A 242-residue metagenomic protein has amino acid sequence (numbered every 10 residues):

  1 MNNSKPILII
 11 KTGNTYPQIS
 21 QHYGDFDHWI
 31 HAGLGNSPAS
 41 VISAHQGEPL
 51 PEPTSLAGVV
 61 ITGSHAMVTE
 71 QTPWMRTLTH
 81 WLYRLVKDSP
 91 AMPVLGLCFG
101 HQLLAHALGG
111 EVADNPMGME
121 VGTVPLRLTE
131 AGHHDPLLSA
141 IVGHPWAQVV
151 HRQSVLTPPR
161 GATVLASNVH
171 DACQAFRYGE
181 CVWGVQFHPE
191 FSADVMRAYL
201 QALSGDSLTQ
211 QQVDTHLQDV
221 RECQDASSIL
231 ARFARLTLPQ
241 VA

Functional and structural regions predicted by a protein language model:
M1-D88, Q211-A242: N-terminal beta1-alpha1 cap of cysteine-dependent amidohydrolase-like domains
S4-P6, P93, W146: Residues that mark the start of a beta-strand
N14-P17, A66-V68, H133, A172-C173 (+1 more regions): Short, acidic Gly/Pro/Ser/Thr-rich loop/turn segments
I19-S20, T69-Q71, A105-A107, P159 (+1 more regions): Short glycine-/acidic-enriched loop or helix-start segments at secondary-structure transitions that form or flank
H22-D25, T54-L56, P73-R76, L108-V112 (+3 more regions): Short, glycine/charged-enriched secondary-structure capping and boundary segments
T62-G132: Cysteine-nucleophile active-site neighborhood
L108-E190: Pocket-forming structural segment of enzyme catalytic cores
T163-A166, D171-A242: C-terminal and late-domain segments of enzyme folds
